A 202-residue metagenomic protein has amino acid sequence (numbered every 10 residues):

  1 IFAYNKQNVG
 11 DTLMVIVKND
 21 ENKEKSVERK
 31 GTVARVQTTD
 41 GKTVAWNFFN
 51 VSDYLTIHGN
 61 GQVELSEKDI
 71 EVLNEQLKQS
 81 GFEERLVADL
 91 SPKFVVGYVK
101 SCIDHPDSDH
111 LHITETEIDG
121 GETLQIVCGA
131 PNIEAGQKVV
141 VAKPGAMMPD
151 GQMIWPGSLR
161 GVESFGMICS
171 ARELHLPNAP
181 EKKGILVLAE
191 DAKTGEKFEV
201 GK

Functional and structural regions predicted by a protein language model:
I1-K202: Phosphate-backbone binding interfaces of nucleic-acid-interacting proteins
